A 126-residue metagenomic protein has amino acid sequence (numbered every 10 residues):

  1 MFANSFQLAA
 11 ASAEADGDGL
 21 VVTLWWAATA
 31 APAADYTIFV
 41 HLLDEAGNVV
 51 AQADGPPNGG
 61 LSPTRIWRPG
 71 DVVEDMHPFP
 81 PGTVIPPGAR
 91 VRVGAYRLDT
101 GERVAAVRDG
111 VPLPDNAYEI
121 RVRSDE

Functional and structural regions predicted by a protein language model:
M1-E126: C-terminal luminal/periplasmic domains and tails of membrane-associated envelope-modifying transferases
